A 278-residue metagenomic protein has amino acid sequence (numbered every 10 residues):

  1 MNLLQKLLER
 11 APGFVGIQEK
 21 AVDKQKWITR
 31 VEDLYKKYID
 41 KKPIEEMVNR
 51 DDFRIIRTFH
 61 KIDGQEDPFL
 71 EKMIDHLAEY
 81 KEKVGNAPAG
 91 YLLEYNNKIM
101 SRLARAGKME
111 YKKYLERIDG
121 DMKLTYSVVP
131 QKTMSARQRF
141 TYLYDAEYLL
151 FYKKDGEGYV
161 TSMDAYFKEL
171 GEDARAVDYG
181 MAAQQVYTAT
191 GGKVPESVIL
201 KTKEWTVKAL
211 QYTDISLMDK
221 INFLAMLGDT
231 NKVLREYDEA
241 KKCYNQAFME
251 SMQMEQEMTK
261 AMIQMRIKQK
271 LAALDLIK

Functional and structural regions predicted by a protein language model:
L3-K278: Oxidative protein folding and maturation machinery
